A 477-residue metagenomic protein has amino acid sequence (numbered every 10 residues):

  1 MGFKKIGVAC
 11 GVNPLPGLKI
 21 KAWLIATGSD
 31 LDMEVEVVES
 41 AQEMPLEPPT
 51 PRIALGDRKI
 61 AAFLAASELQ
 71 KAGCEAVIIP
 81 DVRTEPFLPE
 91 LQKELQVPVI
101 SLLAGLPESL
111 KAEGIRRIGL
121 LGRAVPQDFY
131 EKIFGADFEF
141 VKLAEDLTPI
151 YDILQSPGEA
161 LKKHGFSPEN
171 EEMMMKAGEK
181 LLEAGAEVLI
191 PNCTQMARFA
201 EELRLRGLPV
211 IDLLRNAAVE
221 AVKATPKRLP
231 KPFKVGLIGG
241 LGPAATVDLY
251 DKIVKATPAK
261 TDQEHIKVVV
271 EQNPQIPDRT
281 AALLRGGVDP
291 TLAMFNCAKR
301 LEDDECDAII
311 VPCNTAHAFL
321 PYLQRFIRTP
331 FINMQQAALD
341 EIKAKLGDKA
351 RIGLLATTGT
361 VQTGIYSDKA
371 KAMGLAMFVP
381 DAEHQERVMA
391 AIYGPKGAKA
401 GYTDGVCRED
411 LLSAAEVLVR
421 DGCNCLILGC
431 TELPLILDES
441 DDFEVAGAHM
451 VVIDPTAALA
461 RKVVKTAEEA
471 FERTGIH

Functional and structural regions predicted by a protein language model:
M1-H477: Non-catalytic structural scaffold of enzyme domains
